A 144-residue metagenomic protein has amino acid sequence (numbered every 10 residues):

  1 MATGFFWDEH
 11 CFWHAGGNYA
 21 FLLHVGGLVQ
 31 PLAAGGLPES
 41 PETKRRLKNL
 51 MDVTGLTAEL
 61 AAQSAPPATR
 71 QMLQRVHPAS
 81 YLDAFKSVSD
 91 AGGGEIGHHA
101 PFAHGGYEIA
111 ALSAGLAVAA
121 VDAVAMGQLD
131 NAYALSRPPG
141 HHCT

Functional and structural regions predicted by a protein language model:
M1-T144: HDAC/HDAC-like amidohydrolase catalytic core signature
